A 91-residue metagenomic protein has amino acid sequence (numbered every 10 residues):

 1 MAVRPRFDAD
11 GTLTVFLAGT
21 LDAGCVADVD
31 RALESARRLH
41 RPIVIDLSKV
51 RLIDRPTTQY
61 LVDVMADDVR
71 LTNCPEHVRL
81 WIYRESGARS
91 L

Functional and structural regions predicted by a protein language model:
M1-L91: STAS-like cytosolic regulatory interaction modules
